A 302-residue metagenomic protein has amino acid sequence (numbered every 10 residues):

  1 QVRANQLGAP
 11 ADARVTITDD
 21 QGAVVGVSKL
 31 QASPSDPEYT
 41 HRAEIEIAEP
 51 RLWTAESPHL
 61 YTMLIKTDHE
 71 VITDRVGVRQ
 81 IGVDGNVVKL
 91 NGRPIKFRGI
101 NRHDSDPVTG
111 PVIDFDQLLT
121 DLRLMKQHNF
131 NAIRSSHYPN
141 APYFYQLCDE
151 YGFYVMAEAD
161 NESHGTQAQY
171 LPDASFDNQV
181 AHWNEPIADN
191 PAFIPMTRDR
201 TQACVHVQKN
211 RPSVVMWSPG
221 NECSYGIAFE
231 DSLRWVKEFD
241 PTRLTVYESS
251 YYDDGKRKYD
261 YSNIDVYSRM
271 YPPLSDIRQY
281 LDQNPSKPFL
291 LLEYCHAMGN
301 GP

Functional and structural regions predicted by a protein language model:
Q1-L147, Y151-V155, R200, V215-M216 (+2 more regions): Secreted/periplasmic carbohydrate-active enzymes, especially glycoside hydrolases
L122-M125, A132-P302: Substrate-binding/catalytic cleft of secreted carbohydrate-active enzymes, primarily glycoside hydrolases
